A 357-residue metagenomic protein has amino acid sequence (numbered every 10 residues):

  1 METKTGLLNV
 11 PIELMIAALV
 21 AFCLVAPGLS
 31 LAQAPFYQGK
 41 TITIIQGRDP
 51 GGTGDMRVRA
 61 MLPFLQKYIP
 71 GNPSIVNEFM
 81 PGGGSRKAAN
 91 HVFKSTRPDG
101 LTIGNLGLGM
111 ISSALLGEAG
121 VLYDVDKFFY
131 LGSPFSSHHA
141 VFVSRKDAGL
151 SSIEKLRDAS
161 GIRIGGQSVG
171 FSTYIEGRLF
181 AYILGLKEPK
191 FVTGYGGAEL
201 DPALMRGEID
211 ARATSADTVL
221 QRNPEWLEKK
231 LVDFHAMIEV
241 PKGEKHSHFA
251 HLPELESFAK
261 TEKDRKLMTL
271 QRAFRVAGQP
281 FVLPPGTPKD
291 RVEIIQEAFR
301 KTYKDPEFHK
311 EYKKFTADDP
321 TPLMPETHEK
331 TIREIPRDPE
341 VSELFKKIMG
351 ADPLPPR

Functional and structural regions predicted by a protein language model:
M1-I12: N-terminal secretory signal peptides that target proteins for export/translocation
I12-P27: Bacterial N-terminal signal peptides
L31-Q33, E78: Boundary of Sec targeting at the N-terminus
I42, K67-N72, H91-T102, M110-R206 (+3 more regions): Hinge/capping helix and adjacent helix->loop/strand transition within the periplasmic-binding protein
T43-R59, P81-G84, G165-S172: Extracytoplasmic "Venus flytrap"
R222-Y303, E340-E343, A351-R357: C-terminal lobe and pocket-closing loops of periplasmic/extracytoplasmic Venus-flytrap solute-binding proteins
E239-G243, L255, E293, R300 (+2 more regions): Mature extracytoplasmic/periplasmic domains
P306, M324-R357: Extracellular/periplasmic bilobal clamshell ligand-binding domains
